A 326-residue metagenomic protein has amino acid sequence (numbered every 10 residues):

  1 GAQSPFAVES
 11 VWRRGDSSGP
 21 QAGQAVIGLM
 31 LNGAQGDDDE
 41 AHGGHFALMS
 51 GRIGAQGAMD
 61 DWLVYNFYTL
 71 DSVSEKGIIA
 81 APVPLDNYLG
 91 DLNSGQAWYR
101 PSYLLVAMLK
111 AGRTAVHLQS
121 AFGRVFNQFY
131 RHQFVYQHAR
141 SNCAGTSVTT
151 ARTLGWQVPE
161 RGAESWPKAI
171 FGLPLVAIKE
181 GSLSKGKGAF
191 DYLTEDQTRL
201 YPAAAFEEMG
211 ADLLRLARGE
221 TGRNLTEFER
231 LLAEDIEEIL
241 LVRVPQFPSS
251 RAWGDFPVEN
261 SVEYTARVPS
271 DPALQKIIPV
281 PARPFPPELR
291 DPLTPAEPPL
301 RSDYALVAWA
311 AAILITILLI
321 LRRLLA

Functional and structural regions predicted by a protein language model:
G1-A2: Low-complexity, highly charged intrinsically disordered N-terminal segments that act as targeting/localization
V8-S102, Q246-A310: Glycine-rich catalytic cores of cysteine/serine-nucleophile enzymes that process amide/ester linkages in cell-envelope
S18-A25, T114-F126: Active-site-adjacent bridging/hinge elements
G33-D37, S102-G112, F129-H138: Second-shell loop/turn segments in exported
H42-H45, H117, H132, H138: Histidine (H) residue identity feature
A47-S50, F122, T150-A151: Hydrophobic, Leu/Ile/Phe/Ala-enriched alpha-helical segments that form helix-helix packing faces
P84, A111-G112, A204-F206: Helix N-terminus capping/helix-initiation residues
R124-L325: Activation targets extended, charge/polar-rich intrinsically disordered C-terminal tails
